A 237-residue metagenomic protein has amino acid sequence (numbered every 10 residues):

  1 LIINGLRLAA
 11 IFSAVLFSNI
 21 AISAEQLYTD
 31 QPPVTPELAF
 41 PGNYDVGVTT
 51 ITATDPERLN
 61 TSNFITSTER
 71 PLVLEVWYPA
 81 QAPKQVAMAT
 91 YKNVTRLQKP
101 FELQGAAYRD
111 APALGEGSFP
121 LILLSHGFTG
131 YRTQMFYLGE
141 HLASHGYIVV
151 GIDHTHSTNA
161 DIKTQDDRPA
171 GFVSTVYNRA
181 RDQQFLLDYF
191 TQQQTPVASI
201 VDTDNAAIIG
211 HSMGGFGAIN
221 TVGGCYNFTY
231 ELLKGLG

Functional and structural regions predicted by a protein language model:
L1-A9: Bacterial N-terminal signal peptides that target proteins for export
A24-L123: Domain-level recognition of soluble alpha/beta enzyme cores, biased toward histidine phosphatases/phosphomutases
R96-Q104, G223-G237: Mobile cap/lid helix-loop segments that gate and shape the active-site cleft of serine hydrolases
P112-F119, F128-A160: Short substrate-entry loop that stabilizes the transition state in hydrolases
H126, G210-S212: Conserved alpha/beta-hydrolase "nucleophile elbow" surrounding the catalytic nucleophile
G171-T203: Alpha/beta-hydrolase active-site loop
T191, G215-N227: Short glycine-enriched nucleophile-adjacent loop and the immediately C-terminal alpha-helix near the catalytic center
N205-A207: Residue in the alpha/beta-hydrolase core beta-strand immediately N-terminal to the catalytic nucleophile
